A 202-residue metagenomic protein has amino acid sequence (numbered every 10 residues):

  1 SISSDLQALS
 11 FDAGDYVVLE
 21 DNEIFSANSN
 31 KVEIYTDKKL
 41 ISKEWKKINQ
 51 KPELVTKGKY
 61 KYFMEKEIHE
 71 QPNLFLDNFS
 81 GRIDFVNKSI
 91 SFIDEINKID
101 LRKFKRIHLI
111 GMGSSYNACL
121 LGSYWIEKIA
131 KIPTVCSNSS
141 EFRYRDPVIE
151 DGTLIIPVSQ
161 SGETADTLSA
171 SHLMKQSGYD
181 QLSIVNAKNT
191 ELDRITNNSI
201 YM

Functional and structural regions predicted by a protein language model:
S1-D100, S115, Y124, K128 (+2 more regions): N-terminal segments that mediate ammonia production and transfer in glutamine-dependent amidotransferase systems
R102-M202: Glycine-rich phosphate-binding loops that contact phosphosugars or nucleotide phosphates
